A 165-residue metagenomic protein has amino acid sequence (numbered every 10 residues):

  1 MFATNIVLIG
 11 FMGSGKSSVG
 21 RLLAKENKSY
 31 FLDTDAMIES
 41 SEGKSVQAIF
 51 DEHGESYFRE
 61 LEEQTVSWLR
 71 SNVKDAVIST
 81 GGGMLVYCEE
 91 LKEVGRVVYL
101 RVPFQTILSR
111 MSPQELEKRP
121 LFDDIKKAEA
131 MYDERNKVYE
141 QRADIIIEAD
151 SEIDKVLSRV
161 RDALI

Functional and structural regions predicted by a protein language model:
M1, S18, L22, E26 (+3 more regions): NTP-dependent small-molecule kinase module
L8: Hydrophobic anchor at the beta1->P-loop junction of P-loop NTPases
F11: P-loop (Walker A) phosphate-binding loop of NTP-binding proteins
G15: Conserved glycine(s) of the Walker
Y30, T34-K92, D133: ATP-dependent small-molecule kinase phosphotransfer cores that center on conserved nucleotide phosphate-binding segments
G81-L85, P103-Q105, E152: Short glycine-rich anion-binding loops that position phosphate/pyrophosphate groups of nucleotides and phosphorylated
L91-G95, Q141-R142: Short glycine-/polar-rich loops that comprise or flank the Walker A/P-loop and associated switch/sensor motifs
R96-V138: A glycine- and Lys/Arg-enriched "phosphate-lid" helix/loop adjacent to the NTP-binding pocket of small-molecule kinases
